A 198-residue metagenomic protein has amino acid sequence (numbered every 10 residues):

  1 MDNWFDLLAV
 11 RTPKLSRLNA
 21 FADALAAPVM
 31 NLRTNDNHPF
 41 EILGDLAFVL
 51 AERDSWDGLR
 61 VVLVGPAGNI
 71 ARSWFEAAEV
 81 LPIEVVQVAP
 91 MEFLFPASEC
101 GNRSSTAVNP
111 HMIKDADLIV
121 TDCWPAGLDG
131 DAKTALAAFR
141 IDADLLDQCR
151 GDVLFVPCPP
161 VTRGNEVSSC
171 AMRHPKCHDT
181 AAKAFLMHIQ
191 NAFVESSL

Functional and structural regions predicted by a protein language model:
M1-L50, T162-R163: Phosphate/diphosphate ligand-binding glycine-rich loop within oxidoreductases
W4, A24-L25, L81, C149-G151 (+1 more regions): Short, structured coil segments at secondary-structure junctions
R33-H38, P90-F93, A182-F185: Short, acidic/turn-prone active-site loops that include or flank metal/cofactor- and phosphate-binding residues
H38-G44, F95-S98, A116, H188-A192: Short, charged, surface-exposed secondary-structure boundary motifs
A51-T121: Glycine-rich phosphate/diphosphate-binding loop of Rossmann-like nucleotide-binding domains
E99-A171, K176-C177: Rossmann-like adenosine-cofactor binding region
M172-L198: C-terminal helix-to-coil terminal segments
